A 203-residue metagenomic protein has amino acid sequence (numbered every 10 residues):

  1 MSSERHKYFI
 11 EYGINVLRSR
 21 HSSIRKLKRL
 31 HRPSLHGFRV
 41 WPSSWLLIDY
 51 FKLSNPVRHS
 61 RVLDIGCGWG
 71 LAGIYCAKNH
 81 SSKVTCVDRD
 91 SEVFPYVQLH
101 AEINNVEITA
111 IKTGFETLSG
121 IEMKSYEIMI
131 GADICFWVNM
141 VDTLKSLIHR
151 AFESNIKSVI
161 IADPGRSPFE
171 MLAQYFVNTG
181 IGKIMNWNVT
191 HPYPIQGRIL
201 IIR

Functional and structural regions predicted by a protein language model:
M1-R203: S-adenosylmethionine-dependent methyltransferases
